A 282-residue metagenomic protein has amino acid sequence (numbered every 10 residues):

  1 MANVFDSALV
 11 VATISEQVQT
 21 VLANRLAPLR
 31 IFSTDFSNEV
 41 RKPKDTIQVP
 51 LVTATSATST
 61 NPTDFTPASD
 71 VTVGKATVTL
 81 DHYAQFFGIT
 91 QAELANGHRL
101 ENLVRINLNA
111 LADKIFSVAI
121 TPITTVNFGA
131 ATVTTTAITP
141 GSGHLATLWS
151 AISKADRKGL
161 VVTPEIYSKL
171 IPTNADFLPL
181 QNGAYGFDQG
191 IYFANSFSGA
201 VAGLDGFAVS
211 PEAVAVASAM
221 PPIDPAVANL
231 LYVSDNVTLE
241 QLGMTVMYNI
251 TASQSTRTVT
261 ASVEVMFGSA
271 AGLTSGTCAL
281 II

Functional and structural regions predicted by a protein language model:
M1-G74: N-terminal "assembly arms/tails" that initiate or stabilize quaternary assembly in self-assembling proteins
V4-F5, L94, I106-T136, A200 (+2 more regions): Signature of extracytoplasmic/envelope-associated structural regions
V4-V11, E16, A226, M244 (+2 more regions): Surface-exposed molecular-recognition determinants
V49, G74-T132, L160, S253-S269: Long, contiguous amphipathic alpha-helices that act as assembly "spine/axial" helices in icosahedral shell and virion
A57-T60, G97, K169-P172, A270-G272: Short helix/loop capping segments that flank catalytic or ligand/cofactor-binding pockets
T125-Y192: Extended, solvent-exposed, turn-rich assembly/linker loops in the middle of proteins
A175-P222, R257-V265: A structural signal for small-residue-enriched, beta-sheet-centric alpha/beta enzyme cores and oligomeric scaffold folds
Q241-I282: Extended, compositionally biased alpha-helical segments that mediate assembly or anchoring
